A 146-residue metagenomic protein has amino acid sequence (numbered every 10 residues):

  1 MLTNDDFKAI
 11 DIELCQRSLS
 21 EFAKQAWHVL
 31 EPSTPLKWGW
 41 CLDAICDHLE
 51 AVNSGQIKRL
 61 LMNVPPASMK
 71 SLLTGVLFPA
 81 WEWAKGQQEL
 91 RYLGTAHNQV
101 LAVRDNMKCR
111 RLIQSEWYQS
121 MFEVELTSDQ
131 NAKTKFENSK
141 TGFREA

Functional and structural regions predicted by a protein language model:
M1-I57: N-terminal accessory segments
L42, S71-V76, Q99-A102: Short alpha-helical patches at coil-to-helix transitions and adjacent helical residues in well-structured domains
D47-E50, L72-A84: Contiguous, well-ordered alpha-helical segments that form the cores/surfaces of helical PPI scaffolds
Q56-F78: Walker A/P-loop
Q56-I57, Q88-E89, S139-T141: Short, well-ordered loop/turn elements at secondary-structure boundaries
N63-P66, R91-H97: Hydrophobic/aromatic-rich structural module bridging two neighboring secondary-structure elements via a short loop
W81-L90, Q114-W117: Post-Walker A helix-loop "phosphate-sensing" segment adjacent to the P-loop in P-loop NTPases
T95-E145: Conserved nucleotide-state-sensing and coupling region of NTP-binding domains
